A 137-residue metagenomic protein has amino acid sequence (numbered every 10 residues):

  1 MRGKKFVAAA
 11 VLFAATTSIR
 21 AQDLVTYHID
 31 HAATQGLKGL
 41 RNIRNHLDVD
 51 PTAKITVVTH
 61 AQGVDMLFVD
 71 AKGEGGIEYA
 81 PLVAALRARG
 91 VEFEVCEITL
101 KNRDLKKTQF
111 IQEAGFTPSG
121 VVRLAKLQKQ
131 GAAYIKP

Functional and structural regions predicted by a protein language model:
M1-V7: Bacterial N-terminal signal peptides that target proteins for export
A8-A15: Bacterial N-terminal signal peptides
T17-A21: Sec/Tat signal peptide C-region and signal peptidase I cleavage site
Q22-D30, T59-F68: Acidic/histidine-rich, surface-exposed loop or edge segments in extracytoplasmic proteins
Q22-L24, P51-I55, A88-E92, Q130-A133: Loop/turn elements at helix/coil->beta-strand transitions in domains of secreted/extracellular proteins
D30-V57: N-terminal targeting signals for Sec/Tat export/insertion, comprising classic cleavable signal peptides
A61-F110: Mid-chain, structured segments of secreted extracytoplasmic proteins
Q112-P137: C-terminal partner/receptor-binding element of secreted or periplasmic proteins
